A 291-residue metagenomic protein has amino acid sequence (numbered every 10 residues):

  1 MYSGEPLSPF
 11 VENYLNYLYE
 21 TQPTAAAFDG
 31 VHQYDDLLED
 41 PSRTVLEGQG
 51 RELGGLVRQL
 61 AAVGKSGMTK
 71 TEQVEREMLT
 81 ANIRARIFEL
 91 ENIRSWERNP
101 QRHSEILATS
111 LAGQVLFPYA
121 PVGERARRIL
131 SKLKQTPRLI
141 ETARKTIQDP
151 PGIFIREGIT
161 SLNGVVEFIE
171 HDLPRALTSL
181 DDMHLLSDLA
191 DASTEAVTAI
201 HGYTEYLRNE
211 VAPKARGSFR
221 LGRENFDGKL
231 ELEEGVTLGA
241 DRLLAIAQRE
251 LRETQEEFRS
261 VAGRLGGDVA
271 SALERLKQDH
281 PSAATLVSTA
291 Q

Functional and structural regions predicted by a protein language model:
M1-Q291: N-terminal maturation segment of proteins
